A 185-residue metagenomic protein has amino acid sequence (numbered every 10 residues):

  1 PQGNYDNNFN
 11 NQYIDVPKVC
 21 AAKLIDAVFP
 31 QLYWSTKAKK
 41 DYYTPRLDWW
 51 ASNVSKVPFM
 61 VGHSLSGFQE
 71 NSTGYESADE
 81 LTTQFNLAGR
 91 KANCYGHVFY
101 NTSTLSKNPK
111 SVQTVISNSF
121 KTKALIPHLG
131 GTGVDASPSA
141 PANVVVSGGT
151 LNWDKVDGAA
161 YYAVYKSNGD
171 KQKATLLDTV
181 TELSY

Functional and structural regions predicted by a protein language model:
P1-N71: Glycoside hydrolase catalytic-domain groove-lining segments
P30, F99-T102: Conserved beta-strand positions
Y75-A78, N101-V115: Outer-membrane beta-barrel translocator/channel fold
Y75-G89: Catalytic cores of alpha/beta
Y100, A159-A160: Polyampholytic low-complexity alpha-helical segments
S111-G158: Pro/Thr/Ser/Gly-rich low-complexity, intrinsically disordered linker/stalk tracts
Y161-Y185: Recognizes extended acidic, P/S/T-rich segments that occur within or adjacent to Ig-like beta-sandwich modules
